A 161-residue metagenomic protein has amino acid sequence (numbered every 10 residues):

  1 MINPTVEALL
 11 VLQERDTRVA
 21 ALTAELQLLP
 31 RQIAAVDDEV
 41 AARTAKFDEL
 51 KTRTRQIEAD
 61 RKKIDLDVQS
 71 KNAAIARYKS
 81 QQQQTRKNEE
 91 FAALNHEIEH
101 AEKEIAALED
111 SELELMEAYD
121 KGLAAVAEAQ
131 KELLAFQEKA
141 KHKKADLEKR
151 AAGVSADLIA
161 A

Functional and structural regions predicted by a protein language model:
M1-R55, A127-K143: Short, charge-rich amphipathic alpha-helices with coiled-coil/heptad character
P4-E7, V11, K62-H100: Short coil/loop "hinge" linkers that interrupt or connect long alpha-helical coiled-coils or helical hairpins
V19-L22, L29, R43, L50 (+6 more regions): Non-transmembrane amphipathic alpha-helical segments
Q32-Q84: Alpha-helical coiled-coil
A73-A74, L108-L133: Long amphipathic alpha-helical coiled-coil segments
A140-A161: Coiled-coil termination/hinge junctions
